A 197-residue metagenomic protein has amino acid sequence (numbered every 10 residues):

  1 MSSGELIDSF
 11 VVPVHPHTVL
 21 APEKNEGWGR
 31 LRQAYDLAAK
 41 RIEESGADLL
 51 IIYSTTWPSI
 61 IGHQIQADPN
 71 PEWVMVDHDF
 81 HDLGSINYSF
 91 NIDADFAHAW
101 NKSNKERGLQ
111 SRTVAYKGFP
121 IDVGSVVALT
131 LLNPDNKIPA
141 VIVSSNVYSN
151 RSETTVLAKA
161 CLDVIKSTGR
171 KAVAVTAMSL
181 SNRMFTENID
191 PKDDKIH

Functional and structural regions predicted by a protein language model:
M1-H197: Soluble secreted/lumenal catalytic domains with histidine-centered metal-binding or acid-base catalytic motifs
